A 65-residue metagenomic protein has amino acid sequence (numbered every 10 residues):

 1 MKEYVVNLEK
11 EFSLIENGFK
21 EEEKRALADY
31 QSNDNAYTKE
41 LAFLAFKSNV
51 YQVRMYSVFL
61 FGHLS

Functional and structural regions predicted by a protein language model:
M1-S65: Alpha-helical scaffold domains
